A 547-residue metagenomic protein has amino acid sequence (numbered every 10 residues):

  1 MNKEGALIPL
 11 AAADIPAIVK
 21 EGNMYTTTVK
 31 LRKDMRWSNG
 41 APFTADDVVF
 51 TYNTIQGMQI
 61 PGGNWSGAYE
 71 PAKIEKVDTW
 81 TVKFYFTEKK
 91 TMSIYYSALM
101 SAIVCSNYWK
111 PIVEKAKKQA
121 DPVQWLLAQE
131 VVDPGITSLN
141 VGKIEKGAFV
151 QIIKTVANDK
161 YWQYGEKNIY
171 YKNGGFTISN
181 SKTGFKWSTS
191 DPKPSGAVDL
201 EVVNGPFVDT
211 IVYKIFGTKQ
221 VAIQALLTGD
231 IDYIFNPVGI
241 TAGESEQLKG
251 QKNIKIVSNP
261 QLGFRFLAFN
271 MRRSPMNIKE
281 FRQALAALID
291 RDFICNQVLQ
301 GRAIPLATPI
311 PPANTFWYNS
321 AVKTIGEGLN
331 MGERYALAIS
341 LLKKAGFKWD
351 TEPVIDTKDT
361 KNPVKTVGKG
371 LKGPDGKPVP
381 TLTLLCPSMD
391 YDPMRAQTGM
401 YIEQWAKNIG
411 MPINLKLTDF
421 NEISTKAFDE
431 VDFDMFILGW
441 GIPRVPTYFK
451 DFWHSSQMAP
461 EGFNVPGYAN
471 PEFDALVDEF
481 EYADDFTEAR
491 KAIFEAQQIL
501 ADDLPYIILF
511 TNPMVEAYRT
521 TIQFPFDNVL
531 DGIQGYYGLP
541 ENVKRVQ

Functional and structural regions predicted by a protein language model:
M1, A11-D14, A41-P42, K89 (+5 more regions): A structural "hinge/loop" feature
M1-F50, I60-I94, E114-A157, W187-A197 (+6 more regions): The feature preferentially marks the first beta-strand/turn patch immediately downstream of a bacterial lipoprotein
M1-N2, V156-D159, N259-A284, L288 (+6 more regions): A bilobed periplasmic-binding-protein/Venus flytrap-type ligand-binding module shared by bacterial periplasmic
R36, Q220-A225, T241-G250, A268 (+5 more regions): Pocket-flanking alpha-helical
I55, G62-N64, I74, G147-V156 (+4 more regions): Extracellular/periplasmic solute-recognition and catalytic clefts
A98-L99, T308-P312, A396, L417 (+2 more regions): Acidic-aromatic pocket-rim loops
V150-Q151, V203-G205, F216-V221, A225 (+2 more regions): Ligand/substrate-recognition segments at binding pockets and active sites
P305-G368, M389-A396, D484: Structural transition elements
